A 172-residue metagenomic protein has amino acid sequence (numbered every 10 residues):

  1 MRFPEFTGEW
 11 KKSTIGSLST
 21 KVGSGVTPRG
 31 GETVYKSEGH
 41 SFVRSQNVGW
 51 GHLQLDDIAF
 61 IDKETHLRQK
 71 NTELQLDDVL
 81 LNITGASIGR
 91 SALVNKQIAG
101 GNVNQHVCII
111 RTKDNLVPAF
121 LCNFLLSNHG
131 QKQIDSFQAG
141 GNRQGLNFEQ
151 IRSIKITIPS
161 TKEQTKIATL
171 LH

Functional and structural regions predicted by a protein language model:
M1-P4, I167-H172: Hydrophobic structural patches
R2-P4, H66, C108-K113, S153-I158: Short, well-ordered beta-strand elements within core beta-sheets of diverse protein domains
R2-V26, S153: Non-catalytic DNA-recognition/assembly elements of restriction-modification systems
G16-G31, Q46-L76: Sequence-specific dsDNA recognition surfaces
G30, G49-F60, V79-N104, A119-N123 (+1 more regions): Short, ligand-facing micro-motifs at secondary-structure edges
V43: Cleft-lining beta-strand/loop regions that shape enzyme active-site pockets
G100-C108, Q131, A139-K162: A short glycine-rich beta-alpha junction/loop motif
